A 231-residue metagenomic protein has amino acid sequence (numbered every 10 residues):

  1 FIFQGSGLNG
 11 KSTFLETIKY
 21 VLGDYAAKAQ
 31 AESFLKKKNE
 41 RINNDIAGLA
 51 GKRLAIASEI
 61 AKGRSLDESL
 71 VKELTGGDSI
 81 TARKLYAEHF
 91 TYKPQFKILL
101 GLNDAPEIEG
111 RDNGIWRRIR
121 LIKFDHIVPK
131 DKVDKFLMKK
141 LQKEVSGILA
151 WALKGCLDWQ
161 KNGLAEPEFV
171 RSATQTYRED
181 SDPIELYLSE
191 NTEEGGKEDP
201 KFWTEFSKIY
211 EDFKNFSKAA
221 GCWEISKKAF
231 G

Functional and structural regions predicted by a protein language model:
F1-G231: Feature primarily recognizes SF3-like P-loop helicase cores of small DNA viruses
